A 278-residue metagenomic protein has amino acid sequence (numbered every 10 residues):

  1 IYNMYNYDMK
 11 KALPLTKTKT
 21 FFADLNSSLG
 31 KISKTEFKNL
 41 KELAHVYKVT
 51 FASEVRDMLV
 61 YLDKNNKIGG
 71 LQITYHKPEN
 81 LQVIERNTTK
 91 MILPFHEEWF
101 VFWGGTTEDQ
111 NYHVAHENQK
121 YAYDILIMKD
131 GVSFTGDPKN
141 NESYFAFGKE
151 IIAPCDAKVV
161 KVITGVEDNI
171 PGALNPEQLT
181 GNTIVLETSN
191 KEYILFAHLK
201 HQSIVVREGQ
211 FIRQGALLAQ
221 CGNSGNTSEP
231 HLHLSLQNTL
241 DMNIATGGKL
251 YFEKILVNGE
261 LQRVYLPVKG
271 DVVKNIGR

Functional and structural regions predicted by a protein language model:
Y2-L40: Short solvent-exposed beta->alpha transition segments
L40-N87: Exposed beta-sheet edge and beta->alpha loop/turn motif
Q110, Q178, V205, Q210 (+1 more regions): Acidic, glycine-rich catalytic/binding loops that coordinate metals and/or anionic ligands
Y112-L174: Short, glycine/small-residue-enriched coil/turn segments at secondary-structure junctions
D156-K200: Zn2+-dependent peptidoglycan hydrolase active-site motif and core
A157-V159, G209-C221: A structural signal for short beta-strand/turn segments enriched in small hydrophobics and glycine
I163-N175, A216-H231: Flexible, gly/ser-rich surface segments that form the specificity/activation loops bordering the active-site cleft
E192-G215: Short histidine-centered loop motifs in beta-beta connectors
